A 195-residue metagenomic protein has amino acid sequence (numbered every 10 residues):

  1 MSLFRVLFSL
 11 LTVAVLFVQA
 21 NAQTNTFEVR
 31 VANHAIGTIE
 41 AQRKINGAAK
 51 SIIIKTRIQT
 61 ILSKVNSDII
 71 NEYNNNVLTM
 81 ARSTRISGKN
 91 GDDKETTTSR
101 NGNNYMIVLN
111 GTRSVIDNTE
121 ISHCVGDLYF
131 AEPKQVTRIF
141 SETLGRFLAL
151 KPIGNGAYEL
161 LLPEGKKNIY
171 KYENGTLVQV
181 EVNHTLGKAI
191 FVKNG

Functional and structural regions predicted by a protein language model:
M1-V6: Positively charged n-region of N-terminal signal peptides that target proteins for export
L7-L16: Bacterial N-terminal signal peptides
F17-A22: Sec/Tat signal peptide C-region and signal peptidase I cleavage site
N25-T98, G175: N-terminal mature ectodomain segment of secretory-pathway/periplasmic proteins
S67-I69, V192-G195: Surface-exposed flexible segments
R82-N194: Solvent-exposed helix/loop surface patches that form functional interfaces
